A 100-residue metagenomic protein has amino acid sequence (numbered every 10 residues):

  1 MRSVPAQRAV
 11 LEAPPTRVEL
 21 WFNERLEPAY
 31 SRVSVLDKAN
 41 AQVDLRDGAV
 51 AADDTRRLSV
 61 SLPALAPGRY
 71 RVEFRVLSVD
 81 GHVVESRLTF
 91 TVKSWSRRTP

Functional and structural regions predicted by a protein language model:
M1, G81-P100: Extracytoplasmic/periplasmic copper-protein system
M1-P14: N-terminal edge beta-strand
P14, S61, A66-R69: A glycine-anchored, Pro-Gly-centered beta-turn/N-cap motif
E19, E24-R46: Short, surface-exposed alpha-helix to beta-strand junction/turn motifs within ectodomains of secreted and cell-envelope
R46-A49, V60-P63: Beta-strand-rich interaction surfaces with strong enrichment in secreted/lumenal proteins
D53-S59: Aromatic sugar-binding surface patches on proteins that engage polysaccharides or sugar-phosphate polymers
R75-V79: Beta-strand-rich extracellular modules
